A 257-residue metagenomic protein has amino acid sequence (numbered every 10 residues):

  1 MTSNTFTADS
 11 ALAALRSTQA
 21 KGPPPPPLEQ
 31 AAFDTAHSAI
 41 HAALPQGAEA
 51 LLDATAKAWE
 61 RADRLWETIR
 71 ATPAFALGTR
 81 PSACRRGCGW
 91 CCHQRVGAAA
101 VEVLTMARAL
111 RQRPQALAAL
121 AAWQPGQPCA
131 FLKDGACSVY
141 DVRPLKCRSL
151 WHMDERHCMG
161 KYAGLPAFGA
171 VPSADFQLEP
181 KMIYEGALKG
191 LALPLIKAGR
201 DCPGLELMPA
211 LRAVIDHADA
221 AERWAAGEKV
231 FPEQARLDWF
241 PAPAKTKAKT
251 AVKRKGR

Functional and structural regions predicted by a protein language model:
M1-W90, Q94-A136, Y140-R257: Short loop/turn segments that flank or connect secondary-structure elements
